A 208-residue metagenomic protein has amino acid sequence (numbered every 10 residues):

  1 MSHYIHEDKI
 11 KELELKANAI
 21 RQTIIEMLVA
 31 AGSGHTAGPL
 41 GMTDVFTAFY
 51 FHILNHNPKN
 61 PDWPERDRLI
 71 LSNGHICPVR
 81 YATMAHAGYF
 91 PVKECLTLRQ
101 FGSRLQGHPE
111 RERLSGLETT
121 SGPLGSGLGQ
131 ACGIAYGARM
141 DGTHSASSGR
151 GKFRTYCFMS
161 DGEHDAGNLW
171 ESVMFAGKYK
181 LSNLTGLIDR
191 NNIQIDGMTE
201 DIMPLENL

Functional and structural regions predicted by a protein language model:
M1-I20: N-terminal hydrophobic or amphipathic helices/low-complexity stretches enriched in small/hydrophobic/Pro/Gly
K11-E12, S160, D196-M203: Alpha-helix capping and helix-loop boundary segments enriched in small/acidic/polar residues
A17-S33, D189-N191: N-terminal capping segment at the start of a domain
I24-M27, P39-H144, R150-K178: Cofactor-binding active-site loop characterized by glycine-rich and histidine/acidic residues
G34, S182: Short acidic/polar active-site loop segments enriched in Thr and Asp
I70-S72, N183-R190, Q194: Short internal beta-strands
G151-K152, E200-L208: Conserved thiamine diphosphate
A176, Q194-I195: C-terminal catalytic subdomain
